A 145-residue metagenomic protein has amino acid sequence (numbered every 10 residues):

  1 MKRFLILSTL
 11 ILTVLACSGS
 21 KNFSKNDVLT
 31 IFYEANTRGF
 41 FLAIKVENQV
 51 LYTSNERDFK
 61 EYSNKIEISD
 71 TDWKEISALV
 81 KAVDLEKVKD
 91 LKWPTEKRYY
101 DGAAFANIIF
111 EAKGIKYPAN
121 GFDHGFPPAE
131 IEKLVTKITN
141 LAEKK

Functional and structural regions predicted by a protein language model:
M1-F4: Positively charged n-region of N-terminal signal peptides that target proteins for export
I6-L10: Sec-dependent N-terminal signal peptides
V14-A16: C-terminal motif of bacterial Sec signal peptides marking the signal peptidase cleavage site
G19-N36, S77-L79, D90-K145: Short, well-ordered, aromatic-rich surface patches in folded extracellular/luminal domains
N36-S69: Post-signal-peptide N-terminal segment of Sec-exported extracytoplasmic proteins
E56-Y62, S69, W73, H124-V135: Short, structured coil/loop segments at alpha-helix boundaries
S63-K92: Mature extracytoplasmic domains of secretory-pathway proteins
